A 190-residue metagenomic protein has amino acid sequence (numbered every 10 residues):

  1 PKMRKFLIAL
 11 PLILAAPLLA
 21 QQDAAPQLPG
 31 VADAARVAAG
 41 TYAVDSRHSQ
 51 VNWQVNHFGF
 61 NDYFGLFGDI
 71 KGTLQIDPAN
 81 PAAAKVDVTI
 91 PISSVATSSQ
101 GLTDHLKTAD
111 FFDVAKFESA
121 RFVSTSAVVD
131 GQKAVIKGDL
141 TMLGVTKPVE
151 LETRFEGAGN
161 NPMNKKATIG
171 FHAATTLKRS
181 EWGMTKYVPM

Functional and structural regions predicted by a protein language model:
P1-F6: Positively charged n-region of N-terminal signal peptides that target proteins for export
A9: FAD cofactor-binding and catalytic pocket of flavoenzymes
L12-A20: Hydrophobic h-region of N-terminal signal peptides that target proteins for export in Gram-negative bacteria
Q21-M190: Low-complexity, acidic/polar, glycine-enriched regions of mature
